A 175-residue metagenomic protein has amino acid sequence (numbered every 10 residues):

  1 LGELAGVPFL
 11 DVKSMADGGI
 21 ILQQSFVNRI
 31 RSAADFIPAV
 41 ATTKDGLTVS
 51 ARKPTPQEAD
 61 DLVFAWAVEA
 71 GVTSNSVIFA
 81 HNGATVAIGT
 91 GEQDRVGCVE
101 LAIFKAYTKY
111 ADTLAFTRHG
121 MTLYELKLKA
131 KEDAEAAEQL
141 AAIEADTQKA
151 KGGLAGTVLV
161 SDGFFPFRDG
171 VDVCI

Functional and structural regions predicted by a protein language model:
L1-I175: ATP-dependent carboxylate/acyl-activation modules
